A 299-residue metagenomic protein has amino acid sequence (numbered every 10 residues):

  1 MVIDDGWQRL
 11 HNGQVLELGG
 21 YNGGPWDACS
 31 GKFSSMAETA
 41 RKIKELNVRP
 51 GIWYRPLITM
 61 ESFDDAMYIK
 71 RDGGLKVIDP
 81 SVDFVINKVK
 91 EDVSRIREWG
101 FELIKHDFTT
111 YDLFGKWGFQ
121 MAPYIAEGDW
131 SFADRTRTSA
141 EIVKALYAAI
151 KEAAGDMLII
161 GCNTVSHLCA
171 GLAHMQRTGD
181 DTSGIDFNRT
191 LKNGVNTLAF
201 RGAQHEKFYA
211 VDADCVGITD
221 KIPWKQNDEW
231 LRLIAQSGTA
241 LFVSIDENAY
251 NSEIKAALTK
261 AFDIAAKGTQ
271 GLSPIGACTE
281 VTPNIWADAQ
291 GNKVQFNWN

Functional and structural regions predicted by a protein language model:
M1-D5, R189, T269-T279: A generic structural motif
V2-V216, I254: Aromatic- and carboxylate-enriched substrate-binding clefts and catalytic-loop regions of carbohydrate-active enzymes
T110, N163-V165, A240, E247 (+1 more regions): A broadly conserved detector of short glycine/acidic/proline-rich loop/turn motifs that flank catalytic sites and bind
A170-L172, D220-K221, I245-N248: Short conserved micro-motifs at the rims of enzyme active sites and ligand-binding pockets
T219-L233: Structural motif
D228, I234-F242, G276-N299: Carbohydrate-binding surface patches
L231-A277: Aromatic- and carboxylate-lined catalytic core of secreted/periplasmic carbohydrate-active enzymes
